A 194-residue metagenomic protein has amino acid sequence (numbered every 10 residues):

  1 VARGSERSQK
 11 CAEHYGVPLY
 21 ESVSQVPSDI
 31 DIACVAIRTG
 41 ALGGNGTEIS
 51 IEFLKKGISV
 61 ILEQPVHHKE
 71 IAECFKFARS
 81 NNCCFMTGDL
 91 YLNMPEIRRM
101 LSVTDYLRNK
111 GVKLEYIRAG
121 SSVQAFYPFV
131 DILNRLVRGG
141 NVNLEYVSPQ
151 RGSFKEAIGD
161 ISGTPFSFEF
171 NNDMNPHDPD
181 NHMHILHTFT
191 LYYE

Functional and structural regions predicted by a protein language model:
V1, T39-E48, P176-M183: Short, flexible/disordered intra-domain loops and linkers
V1-A12: NAD(P)-binding Rossmann-fold cofactor-contacting core
Y15-F77: Beta-loop-alpha module in the N-terminal Rossmann-like domain of NAD(P)-dependent dehydrogenases, especially those
E21, L62, T87-D89, Y146-S148: Short loop/edge segments at beta-strand edges and connector loops that shape dinucleotide/nucleotide cofactor-binding
D29, K56, R108-K113, G140-N143: Short loop/turn motifs at secondary-structure junctions
R38-A41, L90-Y91, D173: Short glycine-rich anion-binding loops that position phosphate/pyrophosphate groups of nucleotides and phosphorylated
H67-I132: A contiguous active-site-proximal alpha/beta segment in oxidoreductase catalytic domains
Q124-E194: Contiguous beta-strand/loop segments that form the cofactor/metal-binding neighborhood of enzyme cores
